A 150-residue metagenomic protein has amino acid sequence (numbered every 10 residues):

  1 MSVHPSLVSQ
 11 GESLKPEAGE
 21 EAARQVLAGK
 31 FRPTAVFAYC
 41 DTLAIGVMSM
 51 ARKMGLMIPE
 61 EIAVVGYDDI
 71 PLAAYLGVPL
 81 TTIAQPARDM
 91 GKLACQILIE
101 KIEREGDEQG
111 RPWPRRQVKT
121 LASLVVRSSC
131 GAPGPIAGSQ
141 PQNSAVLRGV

Functional and structural regions predicted by a protein language model:
M1-V150: Bacterial carbohydrate/catabolite-sensing allosteric modules
